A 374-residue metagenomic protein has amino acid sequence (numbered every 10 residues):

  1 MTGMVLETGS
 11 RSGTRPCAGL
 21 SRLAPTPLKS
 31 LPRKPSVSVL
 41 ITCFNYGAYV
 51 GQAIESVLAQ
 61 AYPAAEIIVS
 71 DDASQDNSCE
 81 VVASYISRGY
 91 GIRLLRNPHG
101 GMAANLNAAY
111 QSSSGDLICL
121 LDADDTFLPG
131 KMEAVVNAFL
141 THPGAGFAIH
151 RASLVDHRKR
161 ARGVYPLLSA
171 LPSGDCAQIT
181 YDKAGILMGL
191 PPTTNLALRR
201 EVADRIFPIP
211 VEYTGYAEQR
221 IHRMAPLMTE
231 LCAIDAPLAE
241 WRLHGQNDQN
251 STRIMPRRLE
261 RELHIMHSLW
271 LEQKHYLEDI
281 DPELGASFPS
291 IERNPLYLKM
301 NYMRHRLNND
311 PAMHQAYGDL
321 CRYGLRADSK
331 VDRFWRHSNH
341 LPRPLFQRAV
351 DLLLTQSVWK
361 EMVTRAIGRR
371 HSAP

Functional and structural regions predicted by a protein language model:
G13-T26, I186, G215, E240-P374: C-terminal subregions of glycosyltransferases and related glycan-biosynthesis enzymes
R22, N45-A59: Short, well-formed alpha-helical segments that are part of the catalytic scaffolds of diverse glycosyltransferases
S56, D71-E80, D122: A conserved acidic beta->alpha catalytic loop
A65-A73, R93-N97, A123: Short beta-strand/loop segment that forms part of the nucleotide-sugar
N97-S113, A134: Glycine-rich, basic loop-to-helix element that forms the pyrophosphate-binding segment of sugar-nucleotide handling
I118: Short aromatic/hydrophobic "clamp" motif used to bind/position activated sugar donors
M132-V164: Conserved donor NDP-sugar-binding/catalytic core segment of glycosyltransferases
G174-M255: Conserved nucleotide-sugar donor-binding catalytic segment
